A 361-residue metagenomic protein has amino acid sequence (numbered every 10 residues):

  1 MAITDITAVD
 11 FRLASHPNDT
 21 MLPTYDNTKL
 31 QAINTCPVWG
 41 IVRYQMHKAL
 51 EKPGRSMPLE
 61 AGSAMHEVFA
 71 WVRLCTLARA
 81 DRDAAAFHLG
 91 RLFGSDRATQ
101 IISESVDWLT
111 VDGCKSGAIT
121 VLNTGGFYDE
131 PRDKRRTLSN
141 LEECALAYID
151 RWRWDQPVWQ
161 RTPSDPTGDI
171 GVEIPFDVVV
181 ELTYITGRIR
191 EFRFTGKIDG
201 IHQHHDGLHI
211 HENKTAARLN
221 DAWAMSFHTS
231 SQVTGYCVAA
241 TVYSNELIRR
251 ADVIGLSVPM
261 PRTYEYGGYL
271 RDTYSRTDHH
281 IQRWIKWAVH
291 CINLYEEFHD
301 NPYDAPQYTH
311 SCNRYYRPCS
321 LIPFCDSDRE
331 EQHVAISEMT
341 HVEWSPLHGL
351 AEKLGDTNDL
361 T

Functional and structural regions predicted by a protein language model:
A2-T35, W39-R43: Terminal, charged accessory segments of proteins
I6, R12-A14, Y25, R190 (+2 more regions): Metal-dependent nuclease catalytic regions and adjoining charged, substrate-binding loops involved in nucleic-acid end
T28, E51-L59, S63, P131 (+3 more regions): Short, charged/polar micro-motifs that form catalytic or ligand-binding hotspots
L30-A78, L138, E142, E173 (+1 more regions): Nuclease catalytic cores
C36-Q45, H205-K214, C291-E296: Active-site-adjacent bridging/hinge elements
M46, K214-A217, G255-S257: A short beta-strand motif that forms part of the nucleic acid-binding face of small beta-barrel RNA-binding folds
V68-P175, V179: A non-catalytic, helix-rich entry segment at domain boundaries
T167-V233, C237, T241-S244: Non-catalytic protein-protein interaction segments used by genome-maintenance enzymes to assemble and couple activities
